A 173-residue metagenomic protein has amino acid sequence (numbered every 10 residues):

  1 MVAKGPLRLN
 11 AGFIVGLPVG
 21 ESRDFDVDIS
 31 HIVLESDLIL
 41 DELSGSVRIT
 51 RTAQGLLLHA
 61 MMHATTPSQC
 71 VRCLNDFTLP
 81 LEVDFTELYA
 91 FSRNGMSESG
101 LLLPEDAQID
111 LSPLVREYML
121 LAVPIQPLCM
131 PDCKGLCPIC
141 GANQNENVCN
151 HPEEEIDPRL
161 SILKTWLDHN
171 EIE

Functional and structural regions predicted by a protein language model:
M1-E173: Structured interface patches
